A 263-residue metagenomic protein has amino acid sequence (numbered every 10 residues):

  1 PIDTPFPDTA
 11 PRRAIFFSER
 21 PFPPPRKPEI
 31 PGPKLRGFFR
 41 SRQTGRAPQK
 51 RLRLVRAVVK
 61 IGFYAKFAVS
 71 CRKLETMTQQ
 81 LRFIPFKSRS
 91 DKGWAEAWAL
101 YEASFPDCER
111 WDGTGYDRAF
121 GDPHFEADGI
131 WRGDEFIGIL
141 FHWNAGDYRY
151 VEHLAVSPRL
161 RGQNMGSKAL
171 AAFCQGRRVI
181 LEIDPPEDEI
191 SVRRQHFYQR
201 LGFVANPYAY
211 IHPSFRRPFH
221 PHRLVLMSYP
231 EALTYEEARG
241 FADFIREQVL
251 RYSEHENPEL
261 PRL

Functional and structural regions predicted by a protein language model:
P1-F16: Extreme N-terminal basic, low-complexity initiation segments that serve as generic localization/processing leaders
E75-G115, L224-L226, G240-H255, E259-R262: Short amphipathic alpha-helix that is part of the acyltransferase structural core
A119-G129, H220: A short helix-loop-beta-strand connector motif used in the catalytic cores of GNAT acetyltransferases and, in some
G129, E135-N144, Y148-A155: Conserved beta-strand in the GNAT
V156, G162-Q175: Conserved acetyl-CoA-binding loop-helix of GNAT-fold acetyltransferases
G176-I190: Conserved GNAT acetyl-CoA-binding A-motif
E182, Q195, Q199-F219: Conserved catalytic-core motifs of GNAT/GCN5-like acyltransferases
